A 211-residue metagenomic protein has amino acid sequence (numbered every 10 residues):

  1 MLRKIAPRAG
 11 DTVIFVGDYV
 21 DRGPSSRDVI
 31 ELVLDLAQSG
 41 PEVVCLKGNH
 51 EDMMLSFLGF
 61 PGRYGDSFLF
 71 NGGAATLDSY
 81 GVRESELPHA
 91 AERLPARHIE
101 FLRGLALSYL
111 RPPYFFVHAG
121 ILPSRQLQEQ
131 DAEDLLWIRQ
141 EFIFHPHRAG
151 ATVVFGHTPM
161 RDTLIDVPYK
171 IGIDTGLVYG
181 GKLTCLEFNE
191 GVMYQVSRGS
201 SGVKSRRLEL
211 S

Functional and structural regions predicted by a protein language model:
M1-S67: Core catalytic region of metal-dependent phosphoesterases/phosphodiesterases, especially metallo-beta-lactamase-like
F70-K182, F188-K204, L208-L210: Acidic, His/Gly-enriched loop-helix segments that form or flank divalent-metal centers in metallo-dependent hydrolases
